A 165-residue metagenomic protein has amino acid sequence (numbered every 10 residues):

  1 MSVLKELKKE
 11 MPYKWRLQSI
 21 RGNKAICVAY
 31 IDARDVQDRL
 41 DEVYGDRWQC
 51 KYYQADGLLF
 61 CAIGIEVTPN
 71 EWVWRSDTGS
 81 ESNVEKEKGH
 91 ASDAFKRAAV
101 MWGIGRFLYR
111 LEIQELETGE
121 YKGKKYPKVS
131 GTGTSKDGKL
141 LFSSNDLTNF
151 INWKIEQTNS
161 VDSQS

Functional and structural regions predicted by a protein language model:
M1-I26: N-terminal, Lys/Arg- and Ser/Thr-rich interaction peptides
I31-T158: Positively charged, aromatic-enriched nucleic acid-contacting surfaces
D162-S165: Intrinsic-disorder signal
